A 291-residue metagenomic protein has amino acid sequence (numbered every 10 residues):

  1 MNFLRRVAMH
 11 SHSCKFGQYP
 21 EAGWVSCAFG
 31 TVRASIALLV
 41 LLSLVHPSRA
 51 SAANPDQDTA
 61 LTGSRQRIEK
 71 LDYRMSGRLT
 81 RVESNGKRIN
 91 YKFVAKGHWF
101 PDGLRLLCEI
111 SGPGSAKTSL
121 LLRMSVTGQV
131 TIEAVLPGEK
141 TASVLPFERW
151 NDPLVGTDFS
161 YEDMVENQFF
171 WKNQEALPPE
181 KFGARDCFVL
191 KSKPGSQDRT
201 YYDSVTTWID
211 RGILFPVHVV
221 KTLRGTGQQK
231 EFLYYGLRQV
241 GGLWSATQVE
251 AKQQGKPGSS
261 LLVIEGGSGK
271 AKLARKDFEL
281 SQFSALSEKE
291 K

Functional and structural regions predicted by a protein language model:
M1-G30: N-terminal secretory signal peptides that target proteins for export/translocation
T31-V45: Bacterial N-terminal signal peptides
H46-A52: Sec/Tat signal peptide C-region and signal peptidase I cleavage site
P55-G138, E175: N-terminal mature ectodomain segment of secretory-pathway/periplasmic proteins
I110-G112, A134-L136, P146-R149, P178 (+2 more regions): Short, structured patches in soluble enzyme cores that scaffold and shape functional sites
T131, T141-S143, D152, F159-V165 (+1 more regions): Gly/Pro-enriched, hydrophobic low-complexity segments that function as extracytoplasmic propeptides/linkers
E166-K172: Surface-exposed beta-loop interaction hotspot
E279-E290: Short, low-complexity, Pro/Ser/Thr/Gly-rich segments in the mature regions of secreted, periplasmic
